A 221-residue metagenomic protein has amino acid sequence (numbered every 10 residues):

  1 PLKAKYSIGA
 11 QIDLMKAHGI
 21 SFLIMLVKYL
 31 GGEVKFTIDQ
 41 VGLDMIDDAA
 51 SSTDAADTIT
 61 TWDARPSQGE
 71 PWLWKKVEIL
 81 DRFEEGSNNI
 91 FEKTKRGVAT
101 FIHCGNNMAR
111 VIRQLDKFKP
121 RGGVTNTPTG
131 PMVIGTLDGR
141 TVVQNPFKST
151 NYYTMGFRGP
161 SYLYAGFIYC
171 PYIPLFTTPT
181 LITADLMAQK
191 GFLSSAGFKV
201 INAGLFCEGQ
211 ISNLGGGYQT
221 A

Functional and structural regions predicted by a protein language model:
P1-A17, F22-K28, L73, V77-I79 (+2 more regions): Sequence/fold signature of self-assembling virion shell proteins
K3-K5, K35, R65: Basic side chains
F22, D39-D63: Short, glycine/acidic-rich hinge or "gate" loops at secondary-structure transitions that mediate conformational
G31-I38, G42, S194: Structural signal for hydrophobic packing residues in well-ordered secondary-structure cores of soluble enzyme domains
F36-V41, I90-G97, A221: Secondary-structure transition/capping motifs at alpha-helix termini and the adjoining loop/turn into the next element
D57-E85, N89: Gly/Pro-rich turn-and-neighbor structural signature
T100-G105: Beta-edge loop/turn motif
